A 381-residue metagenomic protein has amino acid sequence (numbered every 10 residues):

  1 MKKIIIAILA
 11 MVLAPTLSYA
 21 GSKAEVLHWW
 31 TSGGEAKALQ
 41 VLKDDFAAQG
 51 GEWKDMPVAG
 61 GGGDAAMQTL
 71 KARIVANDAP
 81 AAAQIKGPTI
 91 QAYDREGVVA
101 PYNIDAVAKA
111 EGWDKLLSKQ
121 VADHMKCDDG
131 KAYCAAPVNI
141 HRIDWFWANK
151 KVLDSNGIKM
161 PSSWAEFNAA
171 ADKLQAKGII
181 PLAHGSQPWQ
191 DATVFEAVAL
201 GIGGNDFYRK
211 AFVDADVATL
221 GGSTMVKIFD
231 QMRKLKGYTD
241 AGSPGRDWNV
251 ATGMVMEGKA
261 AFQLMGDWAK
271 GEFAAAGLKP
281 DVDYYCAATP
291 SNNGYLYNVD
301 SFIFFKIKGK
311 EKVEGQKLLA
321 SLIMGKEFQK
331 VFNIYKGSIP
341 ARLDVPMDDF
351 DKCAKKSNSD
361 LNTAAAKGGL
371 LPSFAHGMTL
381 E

Functional and structural regions predicted by a protein language model:
I6-L9, S18-V98, A108-K115, M160 (+2 more regions): Conserved N-terminal structural module of periplasmic/extracytoplasmic solute-binding proteins
W29, I90, V194-A197, D230-E311: Extracytoplasmic/periplasmic substrate-binding proteins
D44, Q49, A76, K131 (+4 more regions): Extracytoplasmic/periplasmic substrate-recognition and gating elements
G87-I143, V194-E196, D283: Hinge/lid segment of periplasmic solute-binding proteins
N103-Q120, I202-K227, A275-P280, C286-G294: Short, solvent-exposed loop/beta-turn-alpha elements that line the ligand-binding surface or hinge of extracytoplasmic
D128-V138, D144, N168-V217, A260: Extracytoplasmic/periplasmic solute-binding protein
P137-N139, F302, S338, S357-E381: C-terminal capping/gating helix-and-loop segments adjacent to ligand/active sites or protein-protein/ligand interfaces
A171-L174, V213-P244: Glycine-centered hinge/linker elements that transmit conformational signals in sensory and ligand-binding systems
